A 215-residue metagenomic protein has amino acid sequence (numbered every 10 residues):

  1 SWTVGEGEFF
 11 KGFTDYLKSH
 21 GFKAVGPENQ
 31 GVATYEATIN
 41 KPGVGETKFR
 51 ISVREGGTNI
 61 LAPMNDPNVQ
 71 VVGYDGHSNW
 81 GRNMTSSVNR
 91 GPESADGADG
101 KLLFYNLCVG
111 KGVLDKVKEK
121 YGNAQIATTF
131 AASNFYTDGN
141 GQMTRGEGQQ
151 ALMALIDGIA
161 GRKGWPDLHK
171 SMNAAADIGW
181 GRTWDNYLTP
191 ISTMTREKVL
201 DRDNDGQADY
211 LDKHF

Functional and structural regions predicted by a protein language model:
S1-L61: A domain-level signal for caspase-like cysteine endopeptidase catalytic cores and their zymogen-processing architecture
G5-F9, F13, I60, V113 (+3 more regions): Stable alpha-helical elements in mature extracytoplasmic
Y16-H20, K120, G158, K213-H214: Structured segments of extracytoplasmic/periplasmic soluble domains in secreted or envelope-associated proteins
V44, N140-G141, G206: Intrinsic-disorder/low-complexity loop/linker signature
T58-T128: Cysteine protease catalytic core and zymogen-processing segment of caspase-like enzymes
S78, A132, K213: Flexible, active-site-proximal loop/turn residues at the rims of small-molecule/cofactor binding pockets and catalytic
L102-L200: Active-site-proximal C-terminal subdomain of hydrolase catalytic domains
K198-F215: Extracellular calcium-associated, cysteine-rich motifs in secreted modular proteins
